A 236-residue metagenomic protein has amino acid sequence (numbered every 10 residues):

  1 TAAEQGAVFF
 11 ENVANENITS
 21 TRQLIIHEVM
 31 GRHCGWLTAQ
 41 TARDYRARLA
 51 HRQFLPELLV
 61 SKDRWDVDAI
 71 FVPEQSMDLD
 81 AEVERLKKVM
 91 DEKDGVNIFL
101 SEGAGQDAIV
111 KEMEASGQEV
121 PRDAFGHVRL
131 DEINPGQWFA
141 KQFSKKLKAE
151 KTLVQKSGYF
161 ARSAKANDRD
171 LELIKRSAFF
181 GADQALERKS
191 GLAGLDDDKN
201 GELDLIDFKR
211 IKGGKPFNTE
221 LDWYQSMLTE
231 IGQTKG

Functional and structural regions predicted by a protein language model:
T1-E150: Accessory alpha-helical/coil subdomains and C-terminal extensions that flank or cap enzyme catalytic cores
G105-G236: C-terminal non-catalytic interaction/assembly regions of soluble proteins
